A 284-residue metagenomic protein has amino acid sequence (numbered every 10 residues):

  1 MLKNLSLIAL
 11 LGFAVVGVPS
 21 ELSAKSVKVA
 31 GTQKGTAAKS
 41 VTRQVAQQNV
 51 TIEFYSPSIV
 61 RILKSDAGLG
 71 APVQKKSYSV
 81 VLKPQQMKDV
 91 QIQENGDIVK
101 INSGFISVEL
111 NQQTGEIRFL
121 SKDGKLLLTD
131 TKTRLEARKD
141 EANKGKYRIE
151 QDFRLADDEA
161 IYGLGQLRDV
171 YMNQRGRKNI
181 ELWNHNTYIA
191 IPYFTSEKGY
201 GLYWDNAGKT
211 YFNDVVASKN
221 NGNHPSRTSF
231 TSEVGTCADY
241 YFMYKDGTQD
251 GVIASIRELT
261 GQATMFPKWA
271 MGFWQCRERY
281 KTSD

Functional and structural regions predicted by a protein language model:
M1-A9: Bacterial N-terminal signal peptides that target proteins for export
I8-G17: Bacterial N-terminal signal peptides
P19-A24: Boundary at the C-terminal end of the N-terminal hydrophobic targeting segment
K25-T32, E53-V99, A137-D140: A low-complexity, Ser/Thr/Gly/Pro-enriched, surface-exposed linker/loop concept that marks segments flanking
K28-R43: Extracellular/luminal recognition modules and glycoprotein regions
Q91-P267, C276-E278: Catalytic and substrate-binding clefts that recognize carbohydrates or anionic sugar/phosphate headgroups
M271-F273: Hydrophobic faces of well-ordered beta-strands that scaffold small-molecule active sites in alpha/beta enzyme cores
K281-D284: Short, acidic/polar
